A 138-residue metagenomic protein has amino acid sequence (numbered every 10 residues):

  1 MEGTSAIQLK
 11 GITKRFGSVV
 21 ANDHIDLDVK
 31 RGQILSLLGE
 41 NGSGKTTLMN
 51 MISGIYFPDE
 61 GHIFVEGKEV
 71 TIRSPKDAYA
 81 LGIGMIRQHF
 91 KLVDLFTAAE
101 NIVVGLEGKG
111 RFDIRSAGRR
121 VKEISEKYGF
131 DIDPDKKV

Functional and structural regions predicted by a protein language model:
M1-V138: Glycine-rich phosphate-binding loops of nucleotide-dependent enzymes
